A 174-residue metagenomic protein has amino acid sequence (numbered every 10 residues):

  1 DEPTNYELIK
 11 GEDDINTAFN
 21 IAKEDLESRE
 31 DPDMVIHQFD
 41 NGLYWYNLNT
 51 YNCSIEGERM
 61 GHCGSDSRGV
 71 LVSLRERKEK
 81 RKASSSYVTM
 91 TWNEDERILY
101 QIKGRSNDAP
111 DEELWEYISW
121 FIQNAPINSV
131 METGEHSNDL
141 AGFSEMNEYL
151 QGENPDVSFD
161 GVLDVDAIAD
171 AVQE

Functional and structural regions predicted by a protein language model:
D1-V172: Catalytic-core elements of nucleic-acid end-processing and repair enzymes
